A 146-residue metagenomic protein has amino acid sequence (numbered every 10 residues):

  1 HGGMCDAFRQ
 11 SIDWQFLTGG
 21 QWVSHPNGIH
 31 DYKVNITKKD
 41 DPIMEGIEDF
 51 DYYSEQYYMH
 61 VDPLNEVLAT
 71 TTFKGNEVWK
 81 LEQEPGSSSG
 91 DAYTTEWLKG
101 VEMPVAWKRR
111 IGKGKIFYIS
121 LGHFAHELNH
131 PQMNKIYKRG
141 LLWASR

Functional and structural regions predicted by a protein language model:
H1-A7, K113: Short alpha-beta junction capping motif
C5-Q21: Extended active-site neighborhood of metal-dependent phosphoesterases/phosphodiesterases
Q10, K39, I43, M133-Y137: Stable alpha-helical elements in mature extracytoplasmic
G20-G112: Catalytic beta-strand/loop cores that center a nucleophilic Ser/Cys/Thr and support acyl-enzyme chemistry
I119: Phosphate-centric recognition/catalysis
G122: Catalytic cores of NTP-dependent nucleotidyl/adenyl transfer enzymes across multiple folds
A125-N134: A short acidic/glycine-rich loop-to-helix N-cap element
R139-R146: C-terminal alpha-helix
